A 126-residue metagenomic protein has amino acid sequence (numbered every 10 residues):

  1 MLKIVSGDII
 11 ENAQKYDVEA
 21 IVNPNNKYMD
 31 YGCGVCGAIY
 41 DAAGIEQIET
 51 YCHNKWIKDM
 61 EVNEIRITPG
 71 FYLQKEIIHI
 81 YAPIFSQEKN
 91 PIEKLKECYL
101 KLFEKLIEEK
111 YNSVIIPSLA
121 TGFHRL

Functional and structural regions predicted by a protein language model:
M1-I4: Extreme N-terminal starter segment of soluble prokaryotic enzymes
G7-D59: Short, conserved "active-site rim" segments that organize catalytic pockets and cofactor/ligand binding
V18-E19, K75, N112: Conserved acidic residues
V22, I78, I116: Conserved, mostly hydrophobic/aromatic
T50-K75: N-terminal short beta-loop-beta anion/metal-coordinating cradle
Y72-S86: Short, basic/glycine-rich phosphate-binding loops at helix/coil junctions that contact nucleotide phosphates
P83-L126: Phosphate/ribose-phosphate-bearing ligand recognition and processing surfaces, centered on ADP-ribose/NAD(+/P+) systems
